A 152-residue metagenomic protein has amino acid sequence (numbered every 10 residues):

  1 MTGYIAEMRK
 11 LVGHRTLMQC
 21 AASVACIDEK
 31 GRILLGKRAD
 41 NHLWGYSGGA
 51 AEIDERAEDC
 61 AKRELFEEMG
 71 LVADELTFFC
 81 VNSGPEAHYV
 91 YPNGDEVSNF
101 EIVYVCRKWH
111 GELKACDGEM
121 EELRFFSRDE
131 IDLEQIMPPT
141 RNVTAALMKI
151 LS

Functional and structural regions predicted by a protein language model:
M1-S23: Acidic, metal-coordinating catalytic segment for phosphate/diphosphate chemistry, firing primarily on the Nudix
Q19, A39-N41, Y46, A73 (+1 more regions): Short connector loops at helix/strand junctions that flank enzyme active sites, especially segments positioning acidic
C20-A22, G31, F100-I102, E121: Change "...and in nucleic-acid phosphodiester-cleaving endonucleases..." to "...and in nucleic-acid processing enzymes
C26, V103-R107, R124-F125: Short, well-ordered beta-strand micro-motif
D28-E68: Conserved Nudix-box catalytic region and its N-terminal flanking loop in Nudix hydrolases and closely related
H42-L43, E112-S152: Nudix hydrolase/Nudix homology domain
V72-N82: A short coil-to-beta-strand element that immediately follows conserved catalytic motifs
N82-E112: Active-site-adjacent beta-strand/loop module that shapes the phosphate/pyrophosphate-binding cleft
